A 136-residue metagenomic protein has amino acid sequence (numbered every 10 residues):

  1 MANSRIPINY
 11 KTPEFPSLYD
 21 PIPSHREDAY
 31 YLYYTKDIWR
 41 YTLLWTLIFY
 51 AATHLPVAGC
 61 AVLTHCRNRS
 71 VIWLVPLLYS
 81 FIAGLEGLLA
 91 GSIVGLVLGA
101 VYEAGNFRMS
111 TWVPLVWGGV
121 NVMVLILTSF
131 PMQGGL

Functional and structural regions predicted by a protein language model:
M1-N3: Fungi-biased regulatory scaffold/adaptor regions
N9, P13-L44, V71-I82, V101-G118: Juxtamembrane membrane-interface segments at transmembrane-helix boundaries in membrane proteins
D37-T64: Short, well-structured hydrophobic secondary-structure segments
W45-T53, V75-G95, P114-L125: Alpha-helical transmembrane segments of multi-pass membrane proteins
L55-G87, E103-F107, L125-L136: Helix-loop boundary elements of multi-pass alpha-helical membrane proteins
V94, L98-Y102: Helix-to-loop junction signature of class
